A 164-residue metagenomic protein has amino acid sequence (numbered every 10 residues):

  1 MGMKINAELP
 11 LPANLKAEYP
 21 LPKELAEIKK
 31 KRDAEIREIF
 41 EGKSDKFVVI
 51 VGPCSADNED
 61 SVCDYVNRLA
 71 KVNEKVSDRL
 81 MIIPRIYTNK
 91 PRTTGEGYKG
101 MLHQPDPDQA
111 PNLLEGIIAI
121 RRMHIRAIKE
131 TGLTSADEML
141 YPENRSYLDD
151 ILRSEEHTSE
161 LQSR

Functional and structural regions predicted by a protein language model:
G2-K43: N- or domain-start disorder-to-order transition segments that initiate the globular core
I28-K46, S61-K75, I82: Generic N-terminal targeting/processing segments that precede catalytic cores or assembly contacts
G52: Conserved, mostly hydrophobic/aromatic
S55-A56: Short strand->helix junction
N67-S146: A generic, well-ordered mixed alpha/beta core segment in the N-terminal half of proteins
L148-D150: Terminal, contiguous helix-loop blocks that mediate binding/assembly
E156-S163: Conserved small/polar residues in nucleotide/adenosyl-binding loops
